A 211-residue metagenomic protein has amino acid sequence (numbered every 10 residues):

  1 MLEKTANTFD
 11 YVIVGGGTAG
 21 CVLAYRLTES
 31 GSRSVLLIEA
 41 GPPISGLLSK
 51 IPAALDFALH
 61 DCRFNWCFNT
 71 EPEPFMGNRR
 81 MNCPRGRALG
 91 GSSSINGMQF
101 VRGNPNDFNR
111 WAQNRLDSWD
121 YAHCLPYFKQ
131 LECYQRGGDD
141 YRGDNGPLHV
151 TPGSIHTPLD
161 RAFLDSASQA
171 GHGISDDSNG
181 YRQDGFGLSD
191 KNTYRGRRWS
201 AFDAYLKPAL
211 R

Functional and structural regions predicted by a protein language model:
M1-R211: N-terminal redox-cofactor-binding region of secreted/periplasmic oxidoreductases
